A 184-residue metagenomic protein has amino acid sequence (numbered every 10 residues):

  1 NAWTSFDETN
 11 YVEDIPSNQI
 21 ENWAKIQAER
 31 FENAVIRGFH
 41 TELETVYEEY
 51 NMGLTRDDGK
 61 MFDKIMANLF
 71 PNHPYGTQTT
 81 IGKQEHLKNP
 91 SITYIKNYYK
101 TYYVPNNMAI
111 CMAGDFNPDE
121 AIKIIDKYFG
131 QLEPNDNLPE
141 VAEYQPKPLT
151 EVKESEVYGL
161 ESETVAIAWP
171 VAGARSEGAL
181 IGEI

Functional and structural regions predicted by a protein language model:
N1-N18, M52-N107, Q131-S176: Non-catalytic beta-strand/loop surface segments
Y11, Q27, V46, I95 (+3 more regions): Divalent metal-coordination and catalytic microenvironments
D14-T45: M16/insulysin-pitrilysin zinc metalloprotease superfamily fold
I20-N22, P118-I122, E177: Short, conserved charged micro-motifs
A24, G38-L43, R56-K64, F116: Non-catalytic accessory/assembly modules
E29-I36, Y128-D136: A common structural junction motif
L43, I92-Y128: Non-catalytic, conformational "gating/processing" segments within enzyme and secreted inhibitor domains
